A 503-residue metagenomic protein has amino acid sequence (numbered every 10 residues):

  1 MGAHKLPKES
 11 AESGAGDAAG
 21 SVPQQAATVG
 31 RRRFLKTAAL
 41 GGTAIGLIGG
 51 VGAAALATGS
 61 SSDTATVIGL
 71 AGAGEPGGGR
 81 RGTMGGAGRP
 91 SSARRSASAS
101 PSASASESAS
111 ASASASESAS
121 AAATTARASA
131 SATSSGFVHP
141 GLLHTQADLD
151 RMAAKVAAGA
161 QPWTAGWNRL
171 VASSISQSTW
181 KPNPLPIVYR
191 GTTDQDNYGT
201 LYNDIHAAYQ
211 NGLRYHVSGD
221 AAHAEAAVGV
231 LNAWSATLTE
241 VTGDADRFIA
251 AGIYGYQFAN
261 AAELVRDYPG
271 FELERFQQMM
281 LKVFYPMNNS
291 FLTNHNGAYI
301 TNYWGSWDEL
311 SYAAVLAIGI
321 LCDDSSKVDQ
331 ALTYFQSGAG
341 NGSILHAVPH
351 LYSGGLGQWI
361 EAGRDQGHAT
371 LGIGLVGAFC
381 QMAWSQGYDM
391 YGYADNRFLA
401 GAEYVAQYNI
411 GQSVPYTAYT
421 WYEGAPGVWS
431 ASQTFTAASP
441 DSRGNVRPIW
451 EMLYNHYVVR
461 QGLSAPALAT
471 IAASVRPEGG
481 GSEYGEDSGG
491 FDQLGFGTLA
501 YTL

Functional and structural regions predicted by a protein language model:
M1-R33, G42-G49, L56-A57: N-terminal secretory signal peptides
G42-G46, A130-G297, I360, S385 (+1 more regions): Extracellular glycan-targeting catalytic surfaces
G49-G86, S92: C-terminal region of N-terminal signal peptides and the immediate post-cleavage residues of exported proteins
S92-A132: Extracellular mucin-like PTS domains
F248-A251, D308-E309, A369: An alpha-helical repeat/solenoid feature that recognizes helix-turn-helix modules
A259-W359: Active-site lining segments of carbohydrate-active enzymes
C322, S326-Y416: Long, repeat-rich segments with strong aromatic
